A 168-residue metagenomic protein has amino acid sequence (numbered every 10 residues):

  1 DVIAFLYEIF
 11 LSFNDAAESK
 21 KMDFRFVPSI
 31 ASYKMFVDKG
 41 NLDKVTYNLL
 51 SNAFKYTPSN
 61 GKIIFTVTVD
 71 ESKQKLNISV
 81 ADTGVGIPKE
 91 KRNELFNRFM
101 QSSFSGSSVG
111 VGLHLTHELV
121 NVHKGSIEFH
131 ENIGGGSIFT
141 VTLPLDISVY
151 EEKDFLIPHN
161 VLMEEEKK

Functional and structural regions predicted by a protein language model:
D1-L11, D23, D43: A conserved beta-strand-to-alpha-helix junction within the catalytic ATP-binding
D15, V85-G86: Glycine-rich G1-box
K34-V37: Conserved micro-motifs of the catalytic ATP-binding
A53-F54: Short helix-loop "hinge" at the ATP-lid/N-box region of the Bergerat-fold HATPase_c
I87-F99: Short conserved segment of the HATPase_c
F99-G110: Glycine-rich ATP-lid/hinge loop adjacent to the conserved G-boxes
